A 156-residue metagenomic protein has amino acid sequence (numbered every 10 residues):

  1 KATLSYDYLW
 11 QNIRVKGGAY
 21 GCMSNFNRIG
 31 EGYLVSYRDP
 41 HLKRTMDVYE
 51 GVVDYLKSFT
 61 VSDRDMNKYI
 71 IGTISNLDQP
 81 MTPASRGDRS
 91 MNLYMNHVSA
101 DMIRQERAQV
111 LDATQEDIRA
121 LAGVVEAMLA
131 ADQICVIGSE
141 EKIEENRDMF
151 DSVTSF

Functional and structural regions predicted by a protein language model:
A2-P40: A structural supersecondary motif
A2-T3, N12, K16, V48-L56 (+3 more regions): Generic, well-ordered alpha-helical scaffold segments in large soluble proteins
L4, Y8, P40, R44-G51 (+5 more regions): Generic recognition of stable, solvent-exposed alpha-helical segments in well-folded globular domains
G17-G21, G30-G32, G51, G72 (+3 more regions): Residue-identity detector for glycine
Y20-S24, K57, E126-L129: Short amphipathic alpha-helical segments with coiled-coil-like heptad repeat character
S24-M81: M16/insulysin-pitrilysin zinc metalloprotease superfamily fold
I70-F156: C-terminal regions of mature proteins
